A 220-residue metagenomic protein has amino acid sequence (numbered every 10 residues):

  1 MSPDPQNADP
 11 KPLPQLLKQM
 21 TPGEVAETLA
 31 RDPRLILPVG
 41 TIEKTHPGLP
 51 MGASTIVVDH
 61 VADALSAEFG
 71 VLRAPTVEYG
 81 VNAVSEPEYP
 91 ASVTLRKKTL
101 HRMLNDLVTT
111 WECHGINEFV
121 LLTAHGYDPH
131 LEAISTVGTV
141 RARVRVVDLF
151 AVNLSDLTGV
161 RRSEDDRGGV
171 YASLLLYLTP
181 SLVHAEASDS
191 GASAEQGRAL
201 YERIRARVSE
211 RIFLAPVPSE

Functional and structural regions predicted by a protein language model:
S2-E220: Extended, histidine- and acidic-residue-enriched regions that form the cofactor-binding/catalytic faces
